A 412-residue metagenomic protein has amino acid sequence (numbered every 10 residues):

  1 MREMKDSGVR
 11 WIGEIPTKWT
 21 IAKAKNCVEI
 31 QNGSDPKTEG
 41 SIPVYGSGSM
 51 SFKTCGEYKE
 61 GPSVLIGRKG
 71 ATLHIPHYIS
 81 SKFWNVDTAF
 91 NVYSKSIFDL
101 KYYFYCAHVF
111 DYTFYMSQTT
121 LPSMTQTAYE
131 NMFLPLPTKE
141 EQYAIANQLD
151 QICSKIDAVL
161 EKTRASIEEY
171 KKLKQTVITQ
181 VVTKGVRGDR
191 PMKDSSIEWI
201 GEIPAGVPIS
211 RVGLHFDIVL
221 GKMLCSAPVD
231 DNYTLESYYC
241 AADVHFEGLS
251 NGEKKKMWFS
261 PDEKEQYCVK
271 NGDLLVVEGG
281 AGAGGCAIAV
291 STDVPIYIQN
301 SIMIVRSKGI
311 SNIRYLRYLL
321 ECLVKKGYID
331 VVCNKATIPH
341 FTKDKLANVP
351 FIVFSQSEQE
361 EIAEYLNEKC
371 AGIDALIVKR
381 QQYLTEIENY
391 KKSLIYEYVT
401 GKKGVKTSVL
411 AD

Functional and structural regions predicted by a protein language model:
M1-I12, L136-R190, I352-D412: Amphipathic alpha-helical coiled-coil/heptad-repeat segments
R2-G46, K139, Y143, D194-M223 (+5 more regions): Non-catalytic DNA-recognition/assembly elements of restriction-modification systems
M4-S7, F83-A89, T120-Y143, P295-M303 (+1 more regions): A short glycine-rich beta-alpha junction/loop motif
D6-V9, A22-G61, I75-S80, W84-D87 (+4 more regions): Sequence-specific dsDNA recognition surfaces
K37-I42, Q118-L121, R190-S195, C225-Y233 (+2 more regions): Short coil/turn segments at secondary-structure boundaries
G46-F110, S117-T120, M124-E130, C240-A241 (+2 more regions): A short beta-sheet element
Y129, V182, V244, L249 (+1 more regions): Hydrophobic pocket-lining residues within nucleotide cofactor-binding pockets
K325-I329: Periplasmic-binding protein-like
